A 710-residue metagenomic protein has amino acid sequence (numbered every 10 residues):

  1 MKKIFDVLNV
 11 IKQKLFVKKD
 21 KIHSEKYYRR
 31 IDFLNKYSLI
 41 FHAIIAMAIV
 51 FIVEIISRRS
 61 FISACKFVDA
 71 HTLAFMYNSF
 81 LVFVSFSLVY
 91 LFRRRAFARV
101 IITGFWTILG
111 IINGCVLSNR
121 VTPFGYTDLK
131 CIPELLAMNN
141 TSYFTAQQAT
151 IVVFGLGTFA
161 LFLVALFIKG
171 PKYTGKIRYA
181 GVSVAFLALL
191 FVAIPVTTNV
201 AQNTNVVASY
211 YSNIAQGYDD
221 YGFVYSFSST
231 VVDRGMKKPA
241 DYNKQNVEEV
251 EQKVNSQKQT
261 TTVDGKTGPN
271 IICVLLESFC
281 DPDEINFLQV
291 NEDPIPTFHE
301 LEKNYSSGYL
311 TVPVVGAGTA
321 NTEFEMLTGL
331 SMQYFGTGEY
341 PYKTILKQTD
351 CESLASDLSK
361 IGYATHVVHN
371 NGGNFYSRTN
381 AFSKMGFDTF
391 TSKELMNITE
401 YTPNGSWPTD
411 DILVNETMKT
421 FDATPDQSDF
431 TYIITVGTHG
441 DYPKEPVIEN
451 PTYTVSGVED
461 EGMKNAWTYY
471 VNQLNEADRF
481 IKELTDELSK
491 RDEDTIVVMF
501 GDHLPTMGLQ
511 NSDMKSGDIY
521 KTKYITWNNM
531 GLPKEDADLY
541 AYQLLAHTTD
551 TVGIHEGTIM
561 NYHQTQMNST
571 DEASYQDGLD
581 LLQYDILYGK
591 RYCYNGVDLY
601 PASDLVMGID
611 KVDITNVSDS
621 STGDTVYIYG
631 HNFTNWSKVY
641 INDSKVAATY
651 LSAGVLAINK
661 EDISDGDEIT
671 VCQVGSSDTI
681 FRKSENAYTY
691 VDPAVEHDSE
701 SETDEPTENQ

Functional and structural regions predicted by a protein language model:
K2-G217, G666: Transmembrane and membrane-interface helices of multi-pass, inner-membrane envelope-modifying transferases
S24, I56-H71, R94, T145 (+5 more regions): Alpha-helix capping and helix-coil boundary motifs
R99-I102, Y126-L129, Y221-S226, T468-D478 (+1 more regions): Short, well-ordered coil↔helix boundary/capping segments
R120, L129-N140, Y225-M236, Q245-Q257 (+4 more regions): Short alpha-helical interface patches
L129-I132, D220-V224, V247, I295 (+2 more regions): Alpha-helix initiation and N-capping motif
I194-C273: Membrane-interface segments at or immediately adjacent to transmembrane helices that form the boundary between
Q259-G265, C273-L276, D281-Q710: Solvent-exposed soluble domains appended to multi-pass membrane proteins
